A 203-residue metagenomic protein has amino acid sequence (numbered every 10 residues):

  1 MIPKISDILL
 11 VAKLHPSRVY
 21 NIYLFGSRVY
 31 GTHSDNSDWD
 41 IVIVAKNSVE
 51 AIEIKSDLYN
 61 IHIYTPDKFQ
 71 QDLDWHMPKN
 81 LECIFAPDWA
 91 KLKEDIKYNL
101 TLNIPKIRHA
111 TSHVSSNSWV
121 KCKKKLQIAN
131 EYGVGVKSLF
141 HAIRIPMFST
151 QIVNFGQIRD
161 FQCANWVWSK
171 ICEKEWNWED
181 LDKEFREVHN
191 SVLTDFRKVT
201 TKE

Functional and structural regions predicted by a protein language model:
M1-D7, D72, V134, H141: Soluble or luminal CAZymes and related metallo-dependent hydrolases
M1-Y23: Helical scaffold of the NTase/Pol beta-like nucleotidyltransferase catalytic core
Y20, W39, F140: Residue-level detector of short, conserved catalytic/binding motifs and their immediate flanks
G26-N60: Catalytic metal-binding acidic patch
S48-K125: A basic- and aromatic-enriched beta-loop-alpha substructure that forms the phosphate/nucleotide- and DNA/RNA-contacting
I96-E203: Conserved nucleotidyltransferase catalytic core and NTase-mimicking acidic/glycine-rich helix/loop elements in nucleic
